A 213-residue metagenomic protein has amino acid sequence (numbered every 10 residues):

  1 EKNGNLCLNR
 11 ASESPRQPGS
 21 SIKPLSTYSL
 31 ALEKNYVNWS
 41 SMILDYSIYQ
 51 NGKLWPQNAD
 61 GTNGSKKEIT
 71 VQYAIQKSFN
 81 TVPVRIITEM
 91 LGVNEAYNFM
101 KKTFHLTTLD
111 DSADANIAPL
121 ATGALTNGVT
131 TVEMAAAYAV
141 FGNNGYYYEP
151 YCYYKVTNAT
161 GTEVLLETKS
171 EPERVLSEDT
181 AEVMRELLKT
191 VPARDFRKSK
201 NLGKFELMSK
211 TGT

Functional and structural regions predicted by a protein language model:
K2-S14, N127-A136, V140-T213: A penicillin-recognizing enzyme superfamily signal
E13, T81-P83, I117-P119: Short, solvent-exposed beta-strand edge segments and adjacent coil->beta transition regions
Q17-I43, A74, A137-F141, M184: Active-site SXXK
K34-N38, M90-L91, M100-F104, T108 (+2 more regions): A generic secondary-structure signal for well-formed alpha-helical elements
Y36-A96, G161-R185, K189-T190: Conserved catalytic neighborhood of penicillin-recognizing serine enzymes
S40-S41, T108-L120, E149-Y153, D195-N201: Surface-exposed patches in mature extracellular/periplasmic domains of secreted proteins
S41-L44, Y73, P83-I87, F99 (+4 more regions): Structural recognition of the beta-strand scaffold that forms the well-ordered cores of secreted hydrolase catalytic
L54-N58, M90-A135: Mid-domain, small-residue-enriched loop/turn segments at the edges of structured enzyme/sensor domains
